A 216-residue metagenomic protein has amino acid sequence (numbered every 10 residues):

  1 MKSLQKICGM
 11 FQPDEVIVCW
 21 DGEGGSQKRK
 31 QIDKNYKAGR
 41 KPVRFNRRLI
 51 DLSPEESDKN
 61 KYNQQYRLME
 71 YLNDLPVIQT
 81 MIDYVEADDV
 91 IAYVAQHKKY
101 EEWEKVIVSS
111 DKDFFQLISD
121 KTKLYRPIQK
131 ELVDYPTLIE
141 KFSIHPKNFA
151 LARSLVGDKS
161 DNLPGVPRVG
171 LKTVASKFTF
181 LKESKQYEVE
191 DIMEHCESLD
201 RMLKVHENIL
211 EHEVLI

Functional and structural regions predicted by a protein language model:
M1-V106, F114-L132: Noncatalytic, basic helical substrate-engagement surface that gates or grips nucleic-acid strands
I7, L72, L138, A152-L155: Broad structural signal for hydrophobic residues in well-ordered alpha-helices, predominantly aliphatic
V18, I91, D111, G170 (+1 more regions): A residue-level signal for conserved active-site and pocket-lining positions in enzyme catalytic cores
N63, V133, K147-A150, K172: Generic recognition of short, well-ordered alpha-helical interface segments
V90-Y93, T137, S176: Alpha-helical scaffold segments in soluble metabolic enzymes
A95-K99, T122, F142, P167 (+1 more regions): Short, well-ordered alpha-helical segments in soluble proteins
L132-F142: Short, charged, surface-exposed secondary-structure boundary motifs
H145-N148, L155-I216: Accessory alpha-helical DNA-binding modules that contact the DNA backbone or grooves
